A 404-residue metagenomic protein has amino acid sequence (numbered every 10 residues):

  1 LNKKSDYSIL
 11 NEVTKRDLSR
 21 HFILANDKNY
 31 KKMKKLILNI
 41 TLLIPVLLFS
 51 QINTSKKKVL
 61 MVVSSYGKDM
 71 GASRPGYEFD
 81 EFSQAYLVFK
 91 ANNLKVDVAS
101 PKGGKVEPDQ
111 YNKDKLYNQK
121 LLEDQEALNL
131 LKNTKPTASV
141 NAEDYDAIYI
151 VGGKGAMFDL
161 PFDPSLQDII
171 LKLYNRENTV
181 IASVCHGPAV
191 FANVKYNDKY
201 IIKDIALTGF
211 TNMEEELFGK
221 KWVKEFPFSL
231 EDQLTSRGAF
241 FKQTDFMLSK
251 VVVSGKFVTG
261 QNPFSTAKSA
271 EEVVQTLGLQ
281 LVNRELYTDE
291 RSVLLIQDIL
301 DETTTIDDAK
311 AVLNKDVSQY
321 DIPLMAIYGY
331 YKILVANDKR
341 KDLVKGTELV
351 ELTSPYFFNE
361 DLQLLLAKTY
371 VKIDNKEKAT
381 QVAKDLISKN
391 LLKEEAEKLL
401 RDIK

Functional and structural regions predicted by a protein language model:
L1, I9, S19-T54: Bacterial Sec-dependent N-terminal signal peptides
Y7, E12-T14: Targeting/processing segments of secretory and organellar proteins
I52-N175, V190-T208, M213-E225, S229 (+2 more regions): Extended, subdomain-level signal for the structured scaffold at the beginning of enzyme domains
I181-P188, A270: Short, thiol/selenol-centered motifs that function as redox-active sites or metal-ligating centers
V184, T259-G260: Active-site-adjacent beta-strand anchor residues
